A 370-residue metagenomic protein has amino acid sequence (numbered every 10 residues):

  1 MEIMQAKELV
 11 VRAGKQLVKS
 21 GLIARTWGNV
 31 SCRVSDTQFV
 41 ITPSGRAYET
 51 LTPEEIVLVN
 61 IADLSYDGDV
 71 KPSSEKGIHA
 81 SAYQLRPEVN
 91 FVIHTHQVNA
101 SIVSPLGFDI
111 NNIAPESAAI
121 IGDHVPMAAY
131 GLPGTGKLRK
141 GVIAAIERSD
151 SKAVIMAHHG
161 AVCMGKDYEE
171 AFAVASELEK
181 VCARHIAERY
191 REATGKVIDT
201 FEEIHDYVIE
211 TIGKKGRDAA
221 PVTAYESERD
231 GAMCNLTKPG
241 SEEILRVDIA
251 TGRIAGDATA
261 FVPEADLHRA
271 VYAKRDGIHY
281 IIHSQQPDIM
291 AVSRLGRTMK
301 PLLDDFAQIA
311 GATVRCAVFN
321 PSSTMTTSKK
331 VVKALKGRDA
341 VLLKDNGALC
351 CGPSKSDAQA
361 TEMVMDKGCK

Functional and structural regions predicted by a protein language model:
M1-K370: Glycine-rich flexible loops
